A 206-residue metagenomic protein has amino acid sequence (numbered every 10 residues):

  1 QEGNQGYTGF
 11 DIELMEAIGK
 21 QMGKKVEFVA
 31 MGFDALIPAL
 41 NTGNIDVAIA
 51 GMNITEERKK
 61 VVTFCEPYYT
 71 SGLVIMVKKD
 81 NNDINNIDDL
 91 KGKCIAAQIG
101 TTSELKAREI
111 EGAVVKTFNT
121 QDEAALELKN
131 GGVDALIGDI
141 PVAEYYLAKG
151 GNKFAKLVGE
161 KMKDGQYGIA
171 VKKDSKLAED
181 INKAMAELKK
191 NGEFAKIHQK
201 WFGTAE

Functional and structural regions predicted by a protein language model:
Q1-G51: Extracytoplasmic small-molecule ligand-binding "clamshell" domains of the periplasmic binding protein/Venus flytrap
Q1-N4, M15-K24, I87, G100-T120 (+1 more regions): Ligand-binding cleft/hinge of the Venus flytrap
I12, E27-P38, N82, I99-T102 (+2 more regions): Short helix-initiation/N-cap motifs at beta->coil->alpha
I12-Q21, N81, I99-T101, Q166-A205: Extended ligand-binding regions for polar small-molecule ligands
V29-D34, G43, V47-T55, K78 (+4 more regions): Beta->alpha turn/N-cap motifs
M52-K60, K106-E109, K129, D134-K163: A ligand-binding cleft/hinge motif common to bilobed small-molecule-binding domains
T70-V77, I140, E144-A186, T204-E206: Periplasmic-binding protein-like
K78-I95: Flexible hinge/capping segments at coil-to-helix
